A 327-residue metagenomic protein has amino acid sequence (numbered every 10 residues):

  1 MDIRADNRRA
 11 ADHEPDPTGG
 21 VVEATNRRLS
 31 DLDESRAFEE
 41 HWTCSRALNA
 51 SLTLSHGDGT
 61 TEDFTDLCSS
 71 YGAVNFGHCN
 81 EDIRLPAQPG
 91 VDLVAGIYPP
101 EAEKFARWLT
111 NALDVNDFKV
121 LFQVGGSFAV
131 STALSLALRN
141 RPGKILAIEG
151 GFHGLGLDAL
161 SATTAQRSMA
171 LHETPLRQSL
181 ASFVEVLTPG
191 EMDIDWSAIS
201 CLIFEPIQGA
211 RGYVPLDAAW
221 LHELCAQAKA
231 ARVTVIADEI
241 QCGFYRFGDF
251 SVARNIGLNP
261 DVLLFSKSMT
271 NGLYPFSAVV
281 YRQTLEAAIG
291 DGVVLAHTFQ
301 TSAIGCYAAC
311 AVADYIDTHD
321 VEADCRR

Functional and structural regions predicted by a protein language model:
D2-R327: Conserved N-terminal phosphate-binding loop of PLP-dependent enzymes in the Aspartate aminotransferase
